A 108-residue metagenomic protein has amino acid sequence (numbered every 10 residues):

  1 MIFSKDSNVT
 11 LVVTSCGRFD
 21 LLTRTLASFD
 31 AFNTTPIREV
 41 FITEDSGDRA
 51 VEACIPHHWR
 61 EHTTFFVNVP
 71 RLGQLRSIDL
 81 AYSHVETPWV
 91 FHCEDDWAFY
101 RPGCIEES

Functional and structural regions predicted by a protein language model:
M1-A27: N-proximal low-complexity "stem/linker" segments adjacent to membrane-targeting elements
A27-I37: Short, acidic, metal-binding catalytic loop of nucleotide-sugar glycosyltransferases
I42-A53: A conserved acidic beta->alpha catalytic loop
W59-L72: Conserved donor nucleotide-binding strand/loop of the catalytic core
V69-R76, Y82, Y100: A short, glycine-/small-residue-rich helix N-cap motif at loop->alpha-helix starts within glycosyltransferase
D79-W89: Active-site nucleotide-sugar/metal-binding loop of Leloir-type enzymes
P88-A98: Short beta-strand-to-loop acidic/aromatic patch adjacent to the donor-nucleotide binding site
W97-E107: Acidic donor-binding/catalytic loop of UDP-sugar-dependent glycosyltransferases, especially processive GT2
